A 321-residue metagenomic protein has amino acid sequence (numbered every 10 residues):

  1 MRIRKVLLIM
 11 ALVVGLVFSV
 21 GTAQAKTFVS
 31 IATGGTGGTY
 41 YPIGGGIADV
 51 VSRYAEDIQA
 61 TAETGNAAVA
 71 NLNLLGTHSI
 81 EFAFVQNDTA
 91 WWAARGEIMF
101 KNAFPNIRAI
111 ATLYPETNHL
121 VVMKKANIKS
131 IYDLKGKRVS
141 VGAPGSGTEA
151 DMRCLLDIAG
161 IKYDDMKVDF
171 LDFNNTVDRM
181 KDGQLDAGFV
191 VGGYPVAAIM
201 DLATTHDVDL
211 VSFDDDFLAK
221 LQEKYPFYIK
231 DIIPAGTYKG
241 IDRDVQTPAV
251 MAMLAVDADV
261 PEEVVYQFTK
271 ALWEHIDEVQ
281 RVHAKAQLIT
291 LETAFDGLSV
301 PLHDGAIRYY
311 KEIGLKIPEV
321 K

Functional and structural regions predicted by a protein language model:
M1-M10: Bacterial N-terminal signal peptides that target proteins for export
I9-S19: Bacterial N-terminal signal peptides
A25-P144: Short, glycine-/small- and polar/acidic-enriched structural segments that line small-molecule recognition paths
K26-F28, S52-G65, D157-L171, Q184-A187 (+2 more regions): A local structural motif
V29, K101-N106, N118-P144, E149-K167 (+2 more regions): Hinge/capping helix and adjacent helix->loop/strand transition within the periplasmic-binding protein
I47-D57, I98, T148-K167, K181 (+2 more regions): Ligand-binding cleft/hinge of the Venus flytrap
N87-T89, E97-I98, A126, K162-A255 (+1 more regions): Pocket-lining segment of extracytoplasmic ligand-binding domains
L171, N175, K181-D182, G192-L210 (+3 more regions): An extracytoplasmic/periplasmic, membrane-proximal ligand-sensing/linker region
